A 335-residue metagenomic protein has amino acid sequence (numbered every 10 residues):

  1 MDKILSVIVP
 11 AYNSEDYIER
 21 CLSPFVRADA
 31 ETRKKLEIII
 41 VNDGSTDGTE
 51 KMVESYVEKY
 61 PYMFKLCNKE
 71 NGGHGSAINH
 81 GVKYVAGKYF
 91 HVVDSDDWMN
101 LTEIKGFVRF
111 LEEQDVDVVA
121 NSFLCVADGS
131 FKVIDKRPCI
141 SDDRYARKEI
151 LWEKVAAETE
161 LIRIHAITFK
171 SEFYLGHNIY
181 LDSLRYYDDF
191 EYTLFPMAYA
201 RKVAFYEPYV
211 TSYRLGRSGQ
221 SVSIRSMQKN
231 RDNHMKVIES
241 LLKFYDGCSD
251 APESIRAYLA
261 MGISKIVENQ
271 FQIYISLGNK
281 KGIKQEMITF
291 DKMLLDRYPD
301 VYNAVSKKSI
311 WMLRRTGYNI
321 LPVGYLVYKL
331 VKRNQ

Functional and structural regions predicted by a protein language model:
I4-S6, E37, E191: Cell-envelope/extracellular polymer assembly enzymes that use nucleotide-activated donors
S14-D29: Short, well-formed alpha-helical segments that are part of the catalytic scaffolds of diverse glycosyltransferases
P24, N42-K51, G73, D94: A conserved acidic beta->alpha catalytic loop
K34-G44, K65-E70, S95: Short beta-strand/loop segment that forms part of the nucleotide-sugar
K69-V85: Glycine-rich, basic loop-to-helix element that forms the pyrophosphate-binding segment of sugar-nucleotide handling
H74-I78, S95-Y206, Y213-K229: Donor-binding/catalytic cores of nucleotide-activated saccharide and glycerol-phosphate transferases/polymerases
F90: Short aromatic/hydrophobic "clamp" motif used to bind/position activated sugar donors
V116, I275-Q335: Membrane-interface aromatic/basic loop that binds lipid-linked glycans or pyrophosphate carriers, typified by
